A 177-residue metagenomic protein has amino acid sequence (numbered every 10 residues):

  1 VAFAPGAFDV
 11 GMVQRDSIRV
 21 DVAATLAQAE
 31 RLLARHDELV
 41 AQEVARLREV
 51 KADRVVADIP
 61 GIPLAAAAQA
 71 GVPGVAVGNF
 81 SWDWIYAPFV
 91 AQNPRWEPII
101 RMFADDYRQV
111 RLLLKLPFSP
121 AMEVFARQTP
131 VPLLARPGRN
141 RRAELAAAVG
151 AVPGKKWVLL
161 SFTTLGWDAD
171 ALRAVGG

Functional and structural regions predicted by a protein language model:
V1, I59-A65, T163-G166: Gly/Ser/Thr-rich loops at beta-strand to alpha-helix junctions that form or flank small-molecule/cofactor-binding
V1-A34: Conserved nucleotide-sugar phosphate-binding/catalytic loop shared by glycosyltransferases and other
G6, V77-F80, L116, V131: Generic beta-sheet signal
E38-A104: Conserved nucleotide-sugar donor-interacting segment of glycosyltransferase catalytic cores, predominantly GT-B
V50-V55, Q109-V110, K156-W157, G177: Short active-site oxyanion
A70-V72, Q109, V124-A126, V175-G176: Short, structured coil segments at secondary-structure junctions
Y86-W167: A nucleotide-sugar donor-handling region in carbohydrate enzymes
T164-G177: Short hydrophobic signal-anchor/transmembrane segments that target glycosyltransferases and glycosylation machinery
